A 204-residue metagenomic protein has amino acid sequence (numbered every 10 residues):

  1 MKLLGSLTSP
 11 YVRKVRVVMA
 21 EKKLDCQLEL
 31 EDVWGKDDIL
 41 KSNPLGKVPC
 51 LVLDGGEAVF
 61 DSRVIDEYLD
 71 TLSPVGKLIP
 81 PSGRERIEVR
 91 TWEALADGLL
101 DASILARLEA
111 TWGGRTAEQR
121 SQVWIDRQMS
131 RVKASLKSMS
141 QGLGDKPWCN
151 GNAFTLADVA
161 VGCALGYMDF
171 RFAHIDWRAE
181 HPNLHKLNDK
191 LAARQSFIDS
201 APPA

Functional and structural regions predicted by a protein language model:
M1-V123: GST-like domain detector, emphasizing the conserved glutathione-binding G-site in the N-terminal thioredoxin-like
L51, R63, V132-S140, S196: Aromatic-glycine hotspot motif
D66, D70, R90-E93, L136 (+2 more regions): Non-transmembrane alpha-helical segments in soluble domains of secreted/periplasmic/extracellular proteins
S73, L143-P147, Q195: A general structural signal marking secondary-structure boundaries and capping sites
G76-P81, W148-N152, D176-W177, I198-P203: Short, hydrophobic secondary-structure boundary micro-motifs
A96-K186: GST-like fold's C-terminal all-alpha helical module
A179-S200: C-terminal end-helix/capping segment
